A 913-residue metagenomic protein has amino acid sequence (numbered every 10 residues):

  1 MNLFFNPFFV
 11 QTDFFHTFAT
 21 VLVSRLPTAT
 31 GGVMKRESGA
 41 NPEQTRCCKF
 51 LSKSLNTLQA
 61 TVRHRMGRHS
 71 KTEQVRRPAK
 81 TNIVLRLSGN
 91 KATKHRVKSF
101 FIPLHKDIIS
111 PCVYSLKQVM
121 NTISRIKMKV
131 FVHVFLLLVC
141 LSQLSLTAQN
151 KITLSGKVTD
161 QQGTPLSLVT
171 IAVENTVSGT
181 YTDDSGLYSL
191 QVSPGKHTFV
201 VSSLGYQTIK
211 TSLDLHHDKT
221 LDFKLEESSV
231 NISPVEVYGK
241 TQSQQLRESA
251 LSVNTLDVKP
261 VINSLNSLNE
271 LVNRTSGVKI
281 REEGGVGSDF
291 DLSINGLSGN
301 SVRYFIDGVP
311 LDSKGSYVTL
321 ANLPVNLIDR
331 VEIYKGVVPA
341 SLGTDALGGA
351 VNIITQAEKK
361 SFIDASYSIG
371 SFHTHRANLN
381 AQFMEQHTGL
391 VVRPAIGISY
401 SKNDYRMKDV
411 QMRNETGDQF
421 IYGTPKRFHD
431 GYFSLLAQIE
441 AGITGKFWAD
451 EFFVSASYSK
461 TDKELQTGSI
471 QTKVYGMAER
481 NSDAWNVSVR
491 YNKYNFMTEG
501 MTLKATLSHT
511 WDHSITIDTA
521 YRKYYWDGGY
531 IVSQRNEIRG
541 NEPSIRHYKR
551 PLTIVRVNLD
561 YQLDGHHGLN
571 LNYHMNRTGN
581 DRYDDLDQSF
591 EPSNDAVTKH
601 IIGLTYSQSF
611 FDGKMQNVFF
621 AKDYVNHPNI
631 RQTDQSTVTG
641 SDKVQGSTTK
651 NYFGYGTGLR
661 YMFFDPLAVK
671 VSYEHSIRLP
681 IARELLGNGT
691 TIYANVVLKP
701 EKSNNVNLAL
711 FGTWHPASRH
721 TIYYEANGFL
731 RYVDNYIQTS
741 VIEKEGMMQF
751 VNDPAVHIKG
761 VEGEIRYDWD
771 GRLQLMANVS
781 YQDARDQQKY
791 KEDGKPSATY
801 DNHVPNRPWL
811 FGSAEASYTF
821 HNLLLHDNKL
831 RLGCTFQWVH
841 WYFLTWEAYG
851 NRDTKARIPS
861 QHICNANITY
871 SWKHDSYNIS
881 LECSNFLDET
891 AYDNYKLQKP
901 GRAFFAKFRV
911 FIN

Functional and structural regions predicted by a protein language model:
L116, D222-F223, V325-D364: A beta-strand signature from Gram-negative outer-membrane beta-barrel systems, especially the internal plug domain
T159-Q161, V169-E174, S202-Y206, H216-P260: Short, acidic, small-residue-rich periplasmic hinge/interaction motif at the N-terminus of Gram-negative outer-membrane
Y188-Q191, V309-G336: Short acidic/polar hinge/loop motifs at secondary-structure boundaries that mediate gating or recognition
N269-P310: Extracytoplasmic beta-strand/coil segments of soluble accessory domains associated with Gram-negative outer-membrane
S368, H387-Q471: Periplasmic-side early beta-strands and strand-to-turn transitions of outer-membrane beta-barrels
I439-T461, R480-G640, V644-P666, S672-E674 (+3 more regions): Face-selective signature of the C-terminal outer-membrane beta-barrel domain
M662, K670-E674, E701-K759, S780 (+1 more regions): Membrane-embedded beta-barrel scaffold of Gram-negative outer-membrane proteins
Y723-Y724, F729-Y732, V751-F843: Gram-negative outer-membrane beta-barrel transporters
